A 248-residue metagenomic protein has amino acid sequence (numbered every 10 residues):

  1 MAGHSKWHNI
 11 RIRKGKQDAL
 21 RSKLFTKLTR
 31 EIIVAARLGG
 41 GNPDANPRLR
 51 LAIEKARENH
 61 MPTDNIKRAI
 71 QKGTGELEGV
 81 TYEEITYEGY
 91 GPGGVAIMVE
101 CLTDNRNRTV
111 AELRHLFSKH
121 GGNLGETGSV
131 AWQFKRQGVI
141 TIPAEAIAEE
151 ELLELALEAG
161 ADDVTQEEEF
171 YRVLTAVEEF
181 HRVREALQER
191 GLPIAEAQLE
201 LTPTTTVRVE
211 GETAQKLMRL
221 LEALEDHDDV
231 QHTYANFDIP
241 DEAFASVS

Functional and structural regions predicted by a protein language model:
M1-G125, S129-V139, R208: N-terminal cationic and glycine-rich segments that engage phosphates or anionic surfaces
V139-S248: Positively charged, low-complexity, intrinsically disordered RNA-binding extensions
